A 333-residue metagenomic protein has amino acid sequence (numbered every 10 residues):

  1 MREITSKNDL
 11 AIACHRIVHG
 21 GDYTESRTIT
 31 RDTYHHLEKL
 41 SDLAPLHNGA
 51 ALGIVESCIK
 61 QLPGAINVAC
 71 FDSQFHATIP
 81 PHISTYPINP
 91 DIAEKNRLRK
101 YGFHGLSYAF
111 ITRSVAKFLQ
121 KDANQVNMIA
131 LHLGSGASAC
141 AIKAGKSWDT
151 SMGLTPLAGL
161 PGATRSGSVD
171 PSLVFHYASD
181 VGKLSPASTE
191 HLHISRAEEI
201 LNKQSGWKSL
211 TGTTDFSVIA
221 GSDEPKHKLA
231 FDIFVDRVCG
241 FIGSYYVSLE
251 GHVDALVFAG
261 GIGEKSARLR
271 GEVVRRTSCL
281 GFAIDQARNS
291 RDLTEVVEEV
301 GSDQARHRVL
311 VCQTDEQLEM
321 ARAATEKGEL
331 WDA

Functional and structural regions predicted by a protein language model:
M1-A11, K117-D122, I242-D254: Phosphate/pyrophosphate-binding loops at sites that engage ATP/ADP/AMP, CoA/4′-phosphopantetheine, polyphosphate
M1-N48, I66-V68, Q74-I83: Short beta-strand-loop/turn "lid" adjacent to the catalytic site in phosphate-handling enzymes
H15, P45-G49, I66-F71, A77 (+5 more regions): General beta-strand structural signal in soluble alpha/beta enzymes
R16-V18, L133-S135, L256-K265: Glycine-rich beta-strand-to-loop/alpha-helix junction loops that act as flexible
F75-D180: Glycine-rich phosphate-binding loop of actin/hexokinase-like ATP-binding domains
I142-L184, H193, E199, G260-L293 (+1 more regions): Catalytic phosphate/nucleotide-handling subdomain of diverse soluble enzymes
P186-E190, E199, K203-E250: Adenine-nucleotide phosphate-binding core of ATP-dependent small-molecule kinases
K228, D232-V257, G263-A333: Internal helix-turn-beta structural module
